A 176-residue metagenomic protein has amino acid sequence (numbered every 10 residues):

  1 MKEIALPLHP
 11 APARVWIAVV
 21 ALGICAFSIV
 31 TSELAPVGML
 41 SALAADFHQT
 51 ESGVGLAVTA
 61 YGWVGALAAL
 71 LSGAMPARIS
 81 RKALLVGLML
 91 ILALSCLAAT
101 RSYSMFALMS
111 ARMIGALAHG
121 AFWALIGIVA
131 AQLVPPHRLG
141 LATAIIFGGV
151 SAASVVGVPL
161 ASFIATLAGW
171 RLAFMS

Functional and structural regions predicted by a protein language model:
M1-C25: Cytosolic juxtamembrane N-terminal segment immediately preceding the first transmembrane helix of multi-pass
A18-E51, S72: Extracytoplasmic
L34, G62-L70, S154-V155: Residue-level signature of mid-helix packing/kink "hotspots" within the transmembrane helices of 12-pass Major
H48, S80, R101-A107, A118: Helix-breaking motifs and short loop linkers at transmembrane-helix boundaries and internal kinks in secondary membrane
L67-Y103: Conserved MFS/SLC helix-loop-helix module at the cytosolic interface between two early adjacent transmembrane helices
S95, F106-I114: Paired small-residue
A107, P136, L141, I145-S176: Helix-loop-helix hairpin linking two adjacent transmembrane segments in secondary transporters
A111-G149: Cytoplasmic helix-loop-helix junction between adjacent transmembrane helices in 12-TM secondary transporters
